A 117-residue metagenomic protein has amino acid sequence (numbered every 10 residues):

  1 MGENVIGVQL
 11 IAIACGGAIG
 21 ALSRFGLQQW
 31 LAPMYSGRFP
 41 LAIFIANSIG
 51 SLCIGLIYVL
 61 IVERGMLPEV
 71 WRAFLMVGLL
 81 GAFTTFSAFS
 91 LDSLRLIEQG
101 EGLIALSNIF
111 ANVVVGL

Functional and structural regions predicted by a protein language model:
M1-L117: Membrane-interface helix-loop junctions in multi-pass transporters/channels
